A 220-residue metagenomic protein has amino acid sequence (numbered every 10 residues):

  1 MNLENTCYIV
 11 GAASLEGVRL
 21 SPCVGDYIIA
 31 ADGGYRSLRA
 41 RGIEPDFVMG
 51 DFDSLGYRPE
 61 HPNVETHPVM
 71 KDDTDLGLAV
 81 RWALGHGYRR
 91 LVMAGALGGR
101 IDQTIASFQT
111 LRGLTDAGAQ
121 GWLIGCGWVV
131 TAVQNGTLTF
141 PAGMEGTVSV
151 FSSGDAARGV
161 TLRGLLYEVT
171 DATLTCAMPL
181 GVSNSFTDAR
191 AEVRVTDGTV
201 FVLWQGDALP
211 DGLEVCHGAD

Functional and structural regions predicted by a protein language model:
M1-R58: N-terminal beta-strand-loop-alpha-helix module at the start of alpha/beta ligand-binding or catalytic domains
I9-G11, D32, A94-A96, I124-G125 (+1 more regions): Short beta-strand segments
V64-H86: Short phosphate-binding loop-to-helix
E65-T66, L91-A96: Short glycine-rich or small-residue beta-strand-to-loop segments that form or flank ligand, phosphate, metal/Fe-S
D102-R112: Short Gly/Thr/Asp-enriched flexible loops that form oxyanion-binding sites at enzyme active sites
R112-G143, F151: Class I SAM-dependent methyltransferase SAM-binding "motif I" and its flanking Rossmann-like core
V133-D220: Long, charged alpha-helical interface segments
